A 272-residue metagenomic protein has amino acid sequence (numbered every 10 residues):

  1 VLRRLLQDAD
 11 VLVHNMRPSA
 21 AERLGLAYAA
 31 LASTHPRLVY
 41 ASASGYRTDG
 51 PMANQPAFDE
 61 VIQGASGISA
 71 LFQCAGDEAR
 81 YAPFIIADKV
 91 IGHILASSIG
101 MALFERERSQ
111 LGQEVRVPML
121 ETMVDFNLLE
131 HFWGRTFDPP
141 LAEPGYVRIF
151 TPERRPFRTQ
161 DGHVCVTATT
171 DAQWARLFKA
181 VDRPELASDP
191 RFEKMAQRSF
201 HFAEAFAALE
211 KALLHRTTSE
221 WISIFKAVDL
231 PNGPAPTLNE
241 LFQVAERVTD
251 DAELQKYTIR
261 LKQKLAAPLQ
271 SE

Functional and structural regions predicted by a protein language model:
V1-S33, L214: A structured beta-alpha segment of the ubiquitous adenosine-cofactor-binding alpha/beta core
R4-Q7, A29, P56, E246-E253: Short low-complexity, flexible loop/linker segments enriched in glycine and/or proline with clustered acidic
D8-A9, P36-L38, A227-N232: Alpha-to-beta junction loops
A9-L12, G50-N54, F200: Conserved N-terminal glycine/acidic-rich loop preference
H14, Y40-S42, P234-A235: General beta-strand structural signal in soluble alpha/beta enzymes
E22-V164, A168-T169: Active-site-adjacent "lid/gating" segments in soluble enzymes
A142, R158-T159, P236-E272: Terminal low-complexity tails and localization/encapsulation signals of metabolic enzymes
P152-V228, N232: Aromatic-enriched alpha-helical interface/lid elements that frame and gate functional surfaces
